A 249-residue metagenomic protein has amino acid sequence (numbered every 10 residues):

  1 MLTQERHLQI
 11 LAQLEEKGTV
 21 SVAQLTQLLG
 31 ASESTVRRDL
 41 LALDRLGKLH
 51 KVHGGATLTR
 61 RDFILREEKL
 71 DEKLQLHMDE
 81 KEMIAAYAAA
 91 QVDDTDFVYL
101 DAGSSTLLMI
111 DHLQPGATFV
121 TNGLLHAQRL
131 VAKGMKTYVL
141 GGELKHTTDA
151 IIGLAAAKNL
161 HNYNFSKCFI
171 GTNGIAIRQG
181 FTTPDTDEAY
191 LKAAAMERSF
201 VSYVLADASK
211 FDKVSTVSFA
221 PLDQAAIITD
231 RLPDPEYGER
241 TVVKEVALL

Functional and structural regions predicted by a protein language model:
M1, E5, Q75-D79, M83 (+6 more regions): Residues at secondary-structure transition points
L2-Q9, E15-A23, L28, R38-Y99 (+3 more regions): HTH-adjacent hinge/linker in prokaryotic transcriptional regulators
E5, L11-A12, S21-V22, R45 (+2 more regions): Conserved phosphate- and dinucleotide-binding cores of soluble alpha/beta proteins, encompassing both enzyme active
T35: Residues in the helix-turn-helix
